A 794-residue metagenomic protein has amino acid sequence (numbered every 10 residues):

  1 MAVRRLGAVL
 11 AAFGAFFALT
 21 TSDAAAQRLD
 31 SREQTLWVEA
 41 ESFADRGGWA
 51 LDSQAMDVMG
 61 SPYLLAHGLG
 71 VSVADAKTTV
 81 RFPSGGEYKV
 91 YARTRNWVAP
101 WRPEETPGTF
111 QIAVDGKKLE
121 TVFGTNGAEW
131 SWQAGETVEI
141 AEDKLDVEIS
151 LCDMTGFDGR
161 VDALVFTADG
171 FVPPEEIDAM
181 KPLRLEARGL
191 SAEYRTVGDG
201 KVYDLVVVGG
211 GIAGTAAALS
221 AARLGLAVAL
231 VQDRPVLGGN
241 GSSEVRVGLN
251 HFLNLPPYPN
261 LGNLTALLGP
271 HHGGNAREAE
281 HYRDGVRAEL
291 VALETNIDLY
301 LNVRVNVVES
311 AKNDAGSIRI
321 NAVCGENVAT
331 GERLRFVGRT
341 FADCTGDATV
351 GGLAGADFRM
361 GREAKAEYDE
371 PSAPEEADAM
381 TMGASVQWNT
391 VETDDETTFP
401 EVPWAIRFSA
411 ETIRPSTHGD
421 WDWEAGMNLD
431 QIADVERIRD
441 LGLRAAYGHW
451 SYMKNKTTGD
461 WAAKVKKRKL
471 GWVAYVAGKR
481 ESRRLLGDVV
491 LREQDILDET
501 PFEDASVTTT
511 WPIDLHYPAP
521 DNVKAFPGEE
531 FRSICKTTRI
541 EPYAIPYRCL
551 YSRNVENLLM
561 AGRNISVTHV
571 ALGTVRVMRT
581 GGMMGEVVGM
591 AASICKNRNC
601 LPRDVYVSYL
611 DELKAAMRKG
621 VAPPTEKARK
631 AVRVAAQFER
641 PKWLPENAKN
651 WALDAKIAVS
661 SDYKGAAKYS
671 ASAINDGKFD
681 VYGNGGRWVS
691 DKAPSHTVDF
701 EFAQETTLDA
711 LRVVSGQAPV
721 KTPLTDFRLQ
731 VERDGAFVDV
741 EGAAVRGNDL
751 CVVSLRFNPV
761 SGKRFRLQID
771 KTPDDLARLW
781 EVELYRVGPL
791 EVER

Functional and structural regions predicted by a protein language model:
G7-A18: Bacterial N-terminal signal peptides
Q27-E193: Extracytoplasmic
L51-P62, A631-L708, V714-D726, G742-C751 (+3 more regions): Disordered, acidic Ser/Thr/Pro-rich linker "stalks" and the adjacent N-terminal cap of the next globular domain
S72-V73, R81-Y91, A693-S695, A703-A710 (+1 more regions): Extended extracellular/luminal ectodomain segments enriched in beta-structured repeat modules
W132-E139, A743-D774: Beta-sandwich interaction modules
S191-D199, N240, G316-A322, A329-P645: Flavin (FAD/FMN)-binding glycine-rich loop and adjacent Rossmann-like elements that form
D199-G211: Beta1/beta-strand and adjacent pyrophosphate-binding region of the FAD-binding site in flavoprotein oxidoreductases
S220, L226-A227, Q232-E309, R359 (+1 more regions): Conserved N-terminal/central alpha/beta ligand/cofactor-binding core
